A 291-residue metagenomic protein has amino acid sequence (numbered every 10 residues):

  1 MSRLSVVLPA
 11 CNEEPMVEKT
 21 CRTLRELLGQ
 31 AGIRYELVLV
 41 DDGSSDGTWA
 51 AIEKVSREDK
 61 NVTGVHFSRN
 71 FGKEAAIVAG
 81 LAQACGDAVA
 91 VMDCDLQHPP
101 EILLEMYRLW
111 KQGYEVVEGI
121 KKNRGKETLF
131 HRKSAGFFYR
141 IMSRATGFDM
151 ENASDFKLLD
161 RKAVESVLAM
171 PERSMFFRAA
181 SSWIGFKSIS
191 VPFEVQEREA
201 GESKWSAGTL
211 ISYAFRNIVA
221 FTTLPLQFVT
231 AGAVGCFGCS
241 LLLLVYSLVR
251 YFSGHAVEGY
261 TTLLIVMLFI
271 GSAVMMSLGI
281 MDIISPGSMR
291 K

Functional and structural regions predicted by a protein language model:
M1-T128: Structured catalytic core of nucleotide-sugar glycosyltransferases
P9, L27, A31, V40 (+6 more regions): Histidine kinase transmitter module recognition
T20-T23, L27, A51, M106 (+5 more regions): A ubiquitous structural signal for well-ordered alpha-helices
E26, Q30, K54, E58 (+7 more regions): Conserved amphipathic alpha-helical interaction elements at protein-protein interfaces in regulatory, energy-coupling
E36, A84, M150-E151, T261-L263: Short hydrophobic "helix-edge" motifs at membrane interfaces and signal-peptide entry regions
T63-R69, K73-Q83, P99-A180, Q196-F215: Acceptor/aglycone-binding surface of glycosyltransferases and processive sugar-polymer synthases
F176-K291: Hydrophobic helical membrane-anchoring modules
